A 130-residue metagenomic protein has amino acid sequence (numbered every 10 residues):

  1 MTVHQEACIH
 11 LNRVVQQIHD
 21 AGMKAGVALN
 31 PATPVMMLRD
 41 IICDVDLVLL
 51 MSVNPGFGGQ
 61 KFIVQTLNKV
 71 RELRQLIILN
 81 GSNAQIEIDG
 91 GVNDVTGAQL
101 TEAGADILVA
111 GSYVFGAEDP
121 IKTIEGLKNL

Functional and structural regions predicted by a protein language model:
M1, I107-L108: A short hydrophobic/small-residue beta-strand
M1-Q85: Conserved anion-binding
T33-V45, G90-I107: Catalytic cores of alpha/beta
L47, M51, V64, A103-A105 (+1 more regions): Mobile acidic interaction elements
V48, L73, D89, L100 (+2 more regions): Conserved, mostly hydrophobic/aromatic
N54-G56, G91-D94, V114-F115: Short Gly/Pro-enriched loop/turn and capping motifs at secondary-structure junctions
T101, Y113-L130: C-terminal helical cap(s) of enzyme catalytic domains, especially alpha/beta-barrels
